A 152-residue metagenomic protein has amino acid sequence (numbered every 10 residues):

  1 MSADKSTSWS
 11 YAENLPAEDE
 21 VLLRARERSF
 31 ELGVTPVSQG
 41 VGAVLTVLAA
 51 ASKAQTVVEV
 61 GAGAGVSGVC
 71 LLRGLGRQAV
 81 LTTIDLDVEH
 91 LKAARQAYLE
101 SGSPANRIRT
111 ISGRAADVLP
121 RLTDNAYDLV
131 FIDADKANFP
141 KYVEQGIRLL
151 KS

Functional and structural regions predicted by a protein language model:
M1-L129, K136-K151: A short alpha-helical cap/connector motif
